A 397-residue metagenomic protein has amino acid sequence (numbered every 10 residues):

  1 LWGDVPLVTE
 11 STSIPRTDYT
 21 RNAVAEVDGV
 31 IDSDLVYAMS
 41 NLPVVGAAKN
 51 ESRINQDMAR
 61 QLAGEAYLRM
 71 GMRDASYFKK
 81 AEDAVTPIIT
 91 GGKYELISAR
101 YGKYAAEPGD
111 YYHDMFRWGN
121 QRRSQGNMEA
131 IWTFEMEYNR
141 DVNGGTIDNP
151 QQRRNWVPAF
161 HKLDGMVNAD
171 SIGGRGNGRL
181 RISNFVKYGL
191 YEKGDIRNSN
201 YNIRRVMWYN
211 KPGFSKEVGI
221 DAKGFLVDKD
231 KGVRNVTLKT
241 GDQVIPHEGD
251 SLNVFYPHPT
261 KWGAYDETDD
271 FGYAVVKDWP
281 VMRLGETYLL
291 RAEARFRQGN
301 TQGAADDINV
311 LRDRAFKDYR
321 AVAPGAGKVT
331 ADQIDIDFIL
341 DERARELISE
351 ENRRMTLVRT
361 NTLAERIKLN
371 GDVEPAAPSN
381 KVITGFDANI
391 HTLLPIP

Functional and structural regions predicted by a protein language model:
L1-T9, V24-L42, E51-I89, W132 (+4 more regions): Extended, hydrophobic/aromatic-rich amphipathic alpha-helical segments that build helical scaffolds
L1-W2, D18, N22-G29, L35-A48 (+1 more regions): Conserved, well-structured interaction surfaces
R16-Y19, P87-I97, R312-A321: Short, mixed-charge aromatic SLiMs
V30-D32, A105-R175, F271-V281, A305-I308 (+2 more regions): Long, intrinsically disordered, low-complexity segments
V44-E51, Y77, L96-Y101, R320-P324: Surface-exposed patches in mature extracellular/periplasmic domains of secreted proteins
L68-G232: An aromatic- and glycine-enriched ligand-binding surface/loop that stacks and positions planar moieties
S183-D313: C-terminal substrate/ligand-recognition segments
